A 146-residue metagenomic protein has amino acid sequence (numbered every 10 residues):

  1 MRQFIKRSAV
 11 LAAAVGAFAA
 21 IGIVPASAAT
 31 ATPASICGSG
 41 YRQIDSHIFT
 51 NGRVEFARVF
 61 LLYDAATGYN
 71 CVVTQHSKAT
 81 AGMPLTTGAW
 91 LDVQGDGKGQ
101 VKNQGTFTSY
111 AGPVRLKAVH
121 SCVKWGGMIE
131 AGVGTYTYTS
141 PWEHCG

Functional and structural regions predicted by a protein language model:
M1-R42, F49: N-terminal prepro-regions of secreted/extracellular proteins
A29-G146: Post-signal peptide N-terminal regions of Sec-secreted extracellular proteins
